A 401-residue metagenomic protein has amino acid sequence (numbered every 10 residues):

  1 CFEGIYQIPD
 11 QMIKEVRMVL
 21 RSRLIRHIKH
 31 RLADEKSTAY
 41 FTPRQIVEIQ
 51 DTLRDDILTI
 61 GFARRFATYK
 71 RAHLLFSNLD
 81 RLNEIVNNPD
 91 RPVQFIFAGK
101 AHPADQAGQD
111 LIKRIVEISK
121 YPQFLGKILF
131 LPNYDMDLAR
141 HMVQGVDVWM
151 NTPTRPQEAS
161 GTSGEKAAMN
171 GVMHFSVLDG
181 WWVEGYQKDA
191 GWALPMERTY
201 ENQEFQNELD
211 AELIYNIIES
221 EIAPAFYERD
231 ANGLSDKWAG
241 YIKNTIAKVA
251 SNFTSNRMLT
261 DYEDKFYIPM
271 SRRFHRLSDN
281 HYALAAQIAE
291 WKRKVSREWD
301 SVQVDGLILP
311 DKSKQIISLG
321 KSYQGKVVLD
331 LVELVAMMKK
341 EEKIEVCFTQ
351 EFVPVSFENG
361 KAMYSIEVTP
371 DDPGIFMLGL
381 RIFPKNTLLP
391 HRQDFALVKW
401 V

Functional and structural regions predicted by a protein language model:
C1-V401: Catalytic cores of carbohydrate-active enzymes across secretory and cytosolic contexts
